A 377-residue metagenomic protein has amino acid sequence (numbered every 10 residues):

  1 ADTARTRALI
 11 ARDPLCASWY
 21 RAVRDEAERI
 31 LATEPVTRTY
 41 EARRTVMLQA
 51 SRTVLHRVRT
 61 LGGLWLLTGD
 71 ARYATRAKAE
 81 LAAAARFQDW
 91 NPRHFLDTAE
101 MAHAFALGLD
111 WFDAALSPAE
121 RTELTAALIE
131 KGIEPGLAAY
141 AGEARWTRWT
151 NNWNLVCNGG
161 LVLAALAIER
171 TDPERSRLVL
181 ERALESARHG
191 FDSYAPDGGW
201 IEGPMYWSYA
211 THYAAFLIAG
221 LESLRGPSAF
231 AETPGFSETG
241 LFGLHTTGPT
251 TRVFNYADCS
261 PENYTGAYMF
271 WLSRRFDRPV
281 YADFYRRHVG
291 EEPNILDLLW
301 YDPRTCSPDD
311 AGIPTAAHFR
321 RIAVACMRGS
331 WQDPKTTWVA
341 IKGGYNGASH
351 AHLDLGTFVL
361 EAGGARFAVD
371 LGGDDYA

Functional and structural regions predicted by a protein language model:
A1-A4: Short N-terminal segments immediately surrounding and downstream of signal-peptide cleavage
R7, A17-R21, E28-T247, C259: Aromatic-lined, polymer-binding surfaces characteristic of secreted/periplasmic polysaccharide-degrading enzymes
R72, Q332, N346, D374-D375: Short, solvent-exposed loop/turn segments at secondary-structure junctions
R145, I168, Y206-V369: Carbohydrate-active enzyme catalytic cores, enriched for enzymes that act on polyanionic acidic polysaccharides
D197, E202, G363, L371-G372: Short glycine-rich loop/turn motifs that provide flexible caps or phosphate-binding loops at active sites
A368-A377: C-terminal, non-catalytic macromolecule-binding modules
